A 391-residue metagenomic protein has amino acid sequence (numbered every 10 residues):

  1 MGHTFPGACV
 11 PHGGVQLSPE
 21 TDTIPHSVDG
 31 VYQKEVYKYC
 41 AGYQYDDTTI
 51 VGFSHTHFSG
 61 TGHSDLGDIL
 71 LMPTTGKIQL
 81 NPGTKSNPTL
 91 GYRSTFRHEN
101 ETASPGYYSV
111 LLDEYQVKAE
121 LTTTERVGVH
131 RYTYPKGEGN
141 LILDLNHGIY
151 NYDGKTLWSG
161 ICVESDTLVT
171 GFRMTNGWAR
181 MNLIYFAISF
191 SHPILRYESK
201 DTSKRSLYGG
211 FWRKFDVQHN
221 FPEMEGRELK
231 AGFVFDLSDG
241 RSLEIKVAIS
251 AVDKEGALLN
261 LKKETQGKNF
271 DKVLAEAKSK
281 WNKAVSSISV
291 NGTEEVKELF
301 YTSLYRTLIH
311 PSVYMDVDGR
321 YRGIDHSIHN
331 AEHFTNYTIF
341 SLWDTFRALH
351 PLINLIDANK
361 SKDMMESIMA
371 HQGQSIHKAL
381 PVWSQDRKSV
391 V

Functional and structural regions predicted by a protein language model:
M1-V391: Accessory carbohydrate-recognition regions in carbohydrate-active enzymes
